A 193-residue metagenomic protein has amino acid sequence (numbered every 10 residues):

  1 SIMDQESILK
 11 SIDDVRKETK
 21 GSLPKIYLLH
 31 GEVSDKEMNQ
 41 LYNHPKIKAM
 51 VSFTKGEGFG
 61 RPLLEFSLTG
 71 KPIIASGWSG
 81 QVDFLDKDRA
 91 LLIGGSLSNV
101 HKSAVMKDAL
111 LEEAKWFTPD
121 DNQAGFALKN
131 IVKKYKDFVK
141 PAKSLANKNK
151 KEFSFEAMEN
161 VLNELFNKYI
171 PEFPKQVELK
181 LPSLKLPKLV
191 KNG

Functional and structural regions predicted by a protein language model:
I2-L41, K48: Nucleotide-activated donor-binding/catalytic signature segment of Leloir-type glycosyltransferases, i.e., the conserved
K46-K48, G70, G77: A short alpha->beta transition loop at the rim of the catalytic pocket in nucleotide-sugar-dependent
K55: Aromatic "clamp/platform" in nucleotide-sugar-dependent glycosyltransferases that forms part of the donor/acceptor
G60-L63, W78: Short glycine/serine-rich donor-binding loops of glycosyltransferases
V82-N130: Change "using UDP/GDP/dTDP sugars" to "using nucleotide sugars
T118-Q123, K133-E164: A charged, aromatic-enriched C-terminal amphipathic alpha-helix characteristic of glycosyltransferases across folds
K134, F155-V190: C-terminal alpha-helical cap of glycosyltransferases
